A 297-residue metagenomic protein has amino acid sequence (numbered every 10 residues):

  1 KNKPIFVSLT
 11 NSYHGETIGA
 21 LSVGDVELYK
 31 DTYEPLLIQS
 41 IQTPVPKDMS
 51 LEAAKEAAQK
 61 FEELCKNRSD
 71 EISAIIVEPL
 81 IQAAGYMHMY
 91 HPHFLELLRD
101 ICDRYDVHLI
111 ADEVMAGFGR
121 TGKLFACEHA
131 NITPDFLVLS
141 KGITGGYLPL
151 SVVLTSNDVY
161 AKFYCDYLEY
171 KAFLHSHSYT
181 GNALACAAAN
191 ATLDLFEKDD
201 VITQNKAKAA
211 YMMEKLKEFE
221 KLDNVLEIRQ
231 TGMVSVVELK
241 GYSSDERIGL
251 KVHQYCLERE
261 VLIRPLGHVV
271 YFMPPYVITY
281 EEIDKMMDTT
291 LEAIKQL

Functional and structural regions predicted by a protein language model:
K1-L297: Conserved N-terminal phosphate-binding loop of PLP-dependent enzymes in the Aspartate aminotransferase
